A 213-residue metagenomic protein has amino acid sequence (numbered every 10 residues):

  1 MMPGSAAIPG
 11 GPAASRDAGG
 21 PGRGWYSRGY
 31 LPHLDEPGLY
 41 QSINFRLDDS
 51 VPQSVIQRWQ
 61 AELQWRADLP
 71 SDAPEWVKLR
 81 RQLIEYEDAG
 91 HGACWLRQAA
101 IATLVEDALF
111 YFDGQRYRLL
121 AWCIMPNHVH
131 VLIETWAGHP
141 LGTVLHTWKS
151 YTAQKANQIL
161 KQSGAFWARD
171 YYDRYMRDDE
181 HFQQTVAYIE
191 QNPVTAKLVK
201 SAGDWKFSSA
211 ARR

Functional and structural regions predicted by a protein language model:
M1-R213: Short catalytic/metal-binding and nucleic-acid-binding patches
